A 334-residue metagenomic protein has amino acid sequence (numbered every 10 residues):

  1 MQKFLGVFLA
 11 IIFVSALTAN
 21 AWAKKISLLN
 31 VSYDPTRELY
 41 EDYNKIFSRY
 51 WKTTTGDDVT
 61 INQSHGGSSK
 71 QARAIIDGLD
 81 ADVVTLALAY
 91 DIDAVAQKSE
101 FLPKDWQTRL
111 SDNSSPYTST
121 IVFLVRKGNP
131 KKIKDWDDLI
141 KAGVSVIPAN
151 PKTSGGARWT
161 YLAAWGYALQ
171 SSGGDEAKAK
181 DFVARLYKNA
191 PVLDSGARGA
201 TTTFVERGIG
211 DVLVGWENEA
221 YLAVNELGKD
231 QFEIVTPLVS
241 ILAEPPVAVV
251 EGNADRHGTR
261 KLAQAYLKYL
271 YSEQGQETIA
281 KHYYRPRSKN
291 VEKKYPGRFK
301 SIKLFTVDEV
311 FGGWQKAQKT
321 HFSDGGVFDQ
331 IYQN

Functional and structural regions predicted by a protein language model:
G6-A16: Bacterial N-terminal signal peptides
L17-A23: Sec/Tat signal peptide C-region and signal peptidase I cleavage site
A23-T153, P296, Y332-Q333: N-terminal segment of the mature folded domain
V31-Y33, V125-K127, S145-S172, L186-A190 (+1 more regions): Short beta-strand->loop
N44-T53, I76-D80, A89, A96-E100 (+10 more regions): Sec-exported extracytoplasmic/periplasmic mature domains
G128-K134, T153, G166-G174, N253-K261: Short helix-loop capping/hinge motifs at secondary-structure junctions, enriched in acidic/polar residues
S171-L238: Ligand-binding pocket segment of bilobal, Venus flytrap-like solute-binding proteins
A254-N334: Extracellular/periplasmic juxtamembrane helices and adjacent flexible linkers that interface with membrane partners
